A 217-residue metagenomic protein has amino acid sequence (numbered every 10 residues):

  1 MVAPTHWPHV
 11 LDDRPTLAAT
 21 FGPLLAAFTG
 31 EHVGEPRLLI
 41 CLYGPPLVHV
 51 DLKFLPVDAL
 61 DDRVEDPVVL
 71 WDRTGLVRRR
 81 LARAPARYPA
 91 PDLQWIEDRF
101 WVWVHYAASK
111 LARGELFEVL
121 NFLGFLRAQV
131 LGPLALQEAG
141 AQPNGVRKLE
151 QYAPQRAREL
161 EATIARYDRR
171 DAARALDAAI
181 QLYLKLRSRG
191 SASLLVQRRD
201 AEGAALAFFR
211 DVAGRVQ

Functional and structural regions predicted by a protein language model:
M1-L52: Metal-dependent nucleotidyltransferase catalytic core
H6, P67-L70, V130, K148: Residue-level preference for alpha-helix termini and adjacent loops
H9, A59-D61, V77, R156: A broad, structure-centric signal for solvent-exposed, well-ordered loop/edge residues that line or flank functional
G22-G30, W71-A82, E161-R169: Short secondary-structure transition/capping segments
E31, R73-T74, Q137, Y152: Surface-exposed loop/turn and secondary-structure junction residues enriched for glycine/proline
P45-G75: Hydrophobic alpha-helical segments and helix pairs
V64-W95: A short, charged helix-loop
P85-Q217: Conserved nucleotidyltransferase catalytic core and NTase-mimicking acidic/glycine-rich helix/loop elements in nucleic
